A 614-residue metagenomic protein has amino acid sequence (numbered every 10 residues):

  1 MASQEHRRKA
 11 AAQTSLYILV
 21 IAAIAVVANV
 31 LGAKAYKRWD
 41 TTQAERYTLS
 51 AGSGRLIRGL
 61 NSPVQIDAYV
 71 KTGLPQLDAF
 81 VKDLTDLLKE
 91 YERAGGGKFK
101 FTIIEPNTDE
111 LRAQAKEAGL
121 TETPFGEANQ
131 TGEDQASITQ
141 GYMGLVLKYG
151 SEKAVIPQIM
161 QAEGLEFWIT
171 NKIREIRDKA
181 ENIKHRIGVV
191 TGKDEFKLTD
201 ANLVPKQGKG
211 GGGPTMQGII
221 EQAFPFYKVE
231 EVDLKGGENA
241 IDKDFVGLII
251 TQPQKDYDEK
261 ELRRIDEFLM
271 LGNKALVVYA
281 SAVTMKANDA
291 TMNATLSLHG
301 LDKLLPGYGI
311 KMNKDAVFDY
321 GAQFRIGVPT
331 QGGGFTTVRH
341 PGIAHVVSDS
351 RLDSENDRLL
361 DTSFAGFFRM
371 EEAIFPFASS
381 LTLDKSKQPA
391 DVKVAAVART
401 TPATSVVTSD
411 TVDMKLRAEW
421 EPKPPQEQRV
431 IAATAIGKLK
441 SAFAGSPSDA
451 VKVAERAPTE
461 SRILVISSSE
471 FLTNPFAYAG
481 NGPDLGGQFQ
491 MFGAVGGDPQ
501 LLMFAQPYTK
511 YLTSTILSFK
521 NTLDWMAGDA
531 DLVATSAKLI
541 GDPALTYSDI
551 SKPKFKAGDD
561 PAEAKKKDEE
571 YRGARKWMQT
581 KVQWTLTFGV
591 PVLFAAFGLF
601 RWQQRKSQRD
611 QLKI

Functional and structural regions predicted by a protein language model:
A2-I614: Short, surface-exposed patches at the edges or C-terminal ends of soluble domains, predominantly
